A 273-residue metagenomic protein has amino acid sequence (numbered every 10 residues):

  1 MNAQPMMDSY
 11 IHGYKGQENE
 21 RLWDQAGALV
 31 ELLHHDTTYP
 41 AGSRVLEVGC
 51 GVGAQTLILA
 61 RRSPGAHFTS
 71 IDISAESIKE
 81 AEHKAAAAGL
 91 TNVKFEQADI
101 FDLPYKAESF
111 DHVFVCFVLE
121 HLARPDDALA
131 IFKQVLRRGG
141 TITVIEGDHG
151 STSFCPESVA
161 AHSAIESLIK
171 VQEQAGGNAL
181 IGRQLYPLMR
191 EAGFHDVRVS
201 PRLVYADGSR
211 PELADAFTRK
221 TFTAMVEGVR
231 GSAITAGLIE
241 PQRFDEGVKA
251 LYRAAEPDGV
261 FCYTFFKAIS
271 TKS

Functional and structural regions predicted by a protein language model:
P5-G27: Class I SAM-dependent methyltransferase Rossmann-like catalytic core, especially the SAM/SAH-binding loop
I11, Q17, R198-G259: C-terminal helical/coil "lid" or tail adjacent to the Rossmann-like core of SAM-dependent
D24-S43, I58: Conserved alpha-helix/loop element of class I SAM-dependent methyltransferases that forms part of the SAM/SAH-binding
L46, V52-D102: Class I SAM-dependent methyltransferase SAM/SAH-binding core
F101-H112: A short acidic, Gly/Pro-enriched loop at the edge of an enzyme's catalytic core that lines a small-molecule cofactor
D111-P125: A short SAM/SAH-binding and catalytic strip from SAM-dependent methyltransferases
D126-T141: A short glycine-rich, Lys/Arg-flanked "PGG" loop and its adjoining helix->strand segment in the class I
T143-P211, K220: Conserved catalytic/acceptor-binding region of the Class I
